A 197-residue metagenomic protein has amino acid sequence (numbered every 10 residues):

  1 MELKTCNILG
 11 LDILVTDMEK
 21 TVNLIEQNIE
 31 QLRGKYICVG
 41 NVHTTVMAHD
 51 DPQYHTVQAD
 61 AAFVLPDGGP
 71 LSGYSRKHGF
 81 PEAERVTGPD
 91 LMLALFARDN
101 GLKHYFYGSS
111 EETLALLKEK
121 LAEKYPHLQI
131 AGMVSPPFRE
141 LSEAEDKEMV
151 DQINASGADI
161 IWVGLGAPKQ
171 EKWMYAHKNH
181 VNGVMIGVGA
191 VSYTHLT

Functional and structural regions predicted by a protein language model:
M1-R85, P89-D90: N-terminal nucleotide/polyanion-binding subdomain common to many enzyme families
V22, L114-A115, K169-M174: Short, well-ordered alpha-helical microsegments
D50-D51, K77-H78, K118-E119, W173-A176: Short amphipathic alpha-helical segments
S72-Q152, S156: Conserved beta-alpha
E145-N182: A contiguous pocket-lining binding segment that forms or flanks enzyme active sites
T194-T197: Conserved small/polar residues in nucleotide/adenosyl-binding loops
